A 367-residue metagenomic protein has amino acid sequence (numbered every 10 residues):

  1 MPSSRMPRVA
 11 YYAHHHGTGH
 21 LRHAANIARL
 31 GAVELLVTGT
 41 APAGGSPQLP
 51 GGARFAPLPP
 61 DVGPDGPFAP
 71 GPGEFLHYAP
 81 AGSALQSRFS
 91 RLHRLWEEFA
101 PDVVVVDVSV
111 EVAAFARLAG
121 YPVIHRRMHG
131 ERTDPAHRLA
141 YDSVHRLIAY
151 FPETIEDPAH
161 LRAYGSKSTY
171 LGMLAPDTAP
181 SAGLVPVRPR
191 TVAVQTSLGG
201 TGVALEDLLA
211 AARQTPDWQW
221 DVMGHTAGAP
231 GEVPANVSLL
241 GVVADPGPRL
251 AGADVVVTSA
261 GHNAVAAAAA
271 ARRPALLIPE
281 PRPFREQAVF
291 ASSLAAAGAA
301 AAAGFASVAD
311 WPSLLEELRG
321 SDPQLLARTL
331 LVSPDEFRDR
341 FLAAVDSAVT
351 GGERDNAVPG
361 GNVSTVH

Functional and structural regions predicted by a protein language model:
P7, H14-H15, L30-L85: Conserved nucleotide-sugar phosphate-binding/catalytic loop shared by glycosyltransferases and other
Y11-A25, T201-V203: A short, glycine/small-residue-rich beta-strand->loop->alpha-helix junction that serves as a flexible
P72-A113: Conserved nucleotide-sugar donor-binding subdomain of glycosyltransferases
V104-V108, P246-V289: A donor-sugar binding/catalytic signature common to diverse glycosyltransferases and related nucleotide-sugar
H125-R126, R138-A149, L250: A conserved, positively charged/aromatic
S143-T201, G224-A227: A nucleotide-sugar donor-handling region in carbohydrate enzymes
G183-V255: Donor-nucleotide binding loops and adjacent catalytic segments primarily of GT-B fold Leloir glycosyltransferases
P312-H367: C-terminal amphipathic helix plus adjacent low-complexity, charged tail appended to glycosyltransferase catalytic
